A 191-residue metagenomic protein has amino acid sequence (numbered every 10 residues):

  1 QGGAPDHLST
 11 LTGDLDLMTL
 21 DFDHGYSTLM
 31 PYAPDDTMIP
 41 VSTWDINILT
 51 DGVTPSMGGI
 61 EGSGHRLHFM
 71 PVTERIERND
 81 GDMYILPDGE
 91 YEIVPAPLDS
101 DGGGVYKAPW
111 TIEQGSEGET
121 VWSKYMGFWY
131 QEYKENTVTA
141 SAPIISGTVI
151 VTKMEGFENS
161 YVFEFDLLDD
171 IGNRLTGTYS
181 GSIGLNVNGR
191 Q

Functional and structural regions predicted by a protein language model:
Q1-A4, G147-V149, E164-Q191: Edge beta-strand at a domain terminus
G2-N47, G52: Extreme N-terminal export signal peptides that direct proteins to the secretory pathway
L20, L67, M126, Y161-F163: Short non-domain terminal segments
Y26-S27, T73-R75, G181-L185: A short, sequence-level motif marking secondary-structure junctions
M30-T152: Surface-exposed helix/loop patches within compact recognition domains
P71-T73, E155, L167-D169: A mature extracytoplasmic/lumenal domain signature
I144, G156-E158, D170: Surface-exposed coil/turn segments at beta-strand junctions on protein surfaces, enriched
V151-Y161: A short, structured loop/turn motif at beta-sheet edges
